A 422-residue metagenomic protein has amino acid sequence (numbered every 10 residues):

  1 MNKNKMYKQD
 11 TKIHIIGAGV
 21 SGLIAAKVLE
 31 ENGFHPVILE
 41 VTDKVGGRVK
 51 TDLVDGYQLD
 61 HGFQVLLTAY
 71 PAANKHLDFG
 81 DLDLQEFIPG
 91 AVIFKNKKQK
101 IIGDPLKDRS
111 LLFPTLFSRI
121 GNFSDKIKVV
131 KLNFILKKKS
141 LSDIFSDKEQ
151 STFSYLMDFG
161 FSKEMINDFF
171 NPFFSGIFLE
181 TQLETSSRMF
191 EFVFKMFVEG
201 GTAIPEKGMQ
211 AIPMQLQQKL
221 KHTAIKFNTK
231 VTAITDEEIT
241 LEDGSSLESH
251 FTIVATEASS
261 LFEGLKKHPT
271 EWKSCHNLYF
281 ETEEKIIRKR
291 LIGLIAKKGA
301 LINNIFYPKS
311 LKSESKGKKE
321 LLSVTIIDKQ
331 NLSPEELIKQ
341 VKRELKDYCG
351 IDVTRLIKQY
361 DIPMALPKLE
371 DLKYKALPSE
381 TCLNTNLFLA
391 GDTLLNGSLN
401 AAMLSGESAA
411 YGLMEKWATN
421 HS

Functional and structural regions predicted by a protein language model:
K3-K5, S313-S422: Conserved flavin/dinucleotide-binding core of flavoenzymes
T11-I38: N-terminal Rossmann-like FAD-binding beta1-loop-alpha1 element of flavoenzymes
S21, K44, S259: Conserved Rossmann-like nucleotide-cofactor binding loop
E30-V54: Glycine-rich FAD pyrophosphate-binding loop
T51, N74-K95, S162-F170, W272 (+2 more regions): A short alpha-helix-loop-beta-strand transition element characteristic of N-terminal alpha/beta dinucleotide-binding
D55-I135, K139-D143: Dinucleotide-binding Rossmann-like beta1-alpha1 core, especially the glycine-rich loop that anchors the ADP
L132-A233, E237: Active-site/ligand-binding neighborhood in enzyme catalytic cores
T232-E336, Y348: Mid-domain catalytic core of redox enzymes that form a hydrophobic substrate pocket/lid adjacent to a catalytic redox
